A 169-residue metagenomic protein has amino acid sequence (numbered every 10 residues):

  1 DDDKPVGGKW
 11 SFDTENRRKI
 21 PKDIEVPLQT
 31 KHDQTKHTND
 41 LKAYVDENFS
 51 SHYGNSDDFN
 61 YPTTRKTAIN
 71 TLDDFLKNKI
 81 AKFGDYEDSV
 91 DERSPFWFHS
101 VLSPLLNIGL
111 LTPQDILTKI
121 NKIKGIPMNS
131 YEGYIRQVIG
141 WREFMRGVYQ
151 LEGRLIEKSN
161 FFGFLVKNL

Functional and structural regions predicted by a protein language model:
D1-P62: Beta-rich, aromatic/charged-enriched effector core domains that present basic-aromatic interfaces for binding
D73, K77-L169: Gly/Thr-rich phosphate-binding loop signature of adenosyl cofactor/nucleotide-binding cores
